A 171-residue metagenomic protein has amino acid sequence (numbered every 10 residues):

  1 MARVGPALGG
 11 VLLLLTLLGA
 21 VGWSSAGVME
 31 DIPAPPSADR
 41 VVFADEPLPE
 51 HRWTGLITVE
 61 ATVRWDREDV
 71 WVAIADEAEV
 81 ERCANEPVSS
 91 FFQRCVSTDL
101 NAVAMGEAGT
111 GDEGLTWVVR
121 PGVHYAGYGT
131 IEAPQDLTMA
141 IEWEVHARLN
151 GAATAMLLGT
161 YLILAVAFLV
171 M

Functional and structural regions predicted by a protein language model:
M1-M171: Acidic, Ser/Thr/Pro
